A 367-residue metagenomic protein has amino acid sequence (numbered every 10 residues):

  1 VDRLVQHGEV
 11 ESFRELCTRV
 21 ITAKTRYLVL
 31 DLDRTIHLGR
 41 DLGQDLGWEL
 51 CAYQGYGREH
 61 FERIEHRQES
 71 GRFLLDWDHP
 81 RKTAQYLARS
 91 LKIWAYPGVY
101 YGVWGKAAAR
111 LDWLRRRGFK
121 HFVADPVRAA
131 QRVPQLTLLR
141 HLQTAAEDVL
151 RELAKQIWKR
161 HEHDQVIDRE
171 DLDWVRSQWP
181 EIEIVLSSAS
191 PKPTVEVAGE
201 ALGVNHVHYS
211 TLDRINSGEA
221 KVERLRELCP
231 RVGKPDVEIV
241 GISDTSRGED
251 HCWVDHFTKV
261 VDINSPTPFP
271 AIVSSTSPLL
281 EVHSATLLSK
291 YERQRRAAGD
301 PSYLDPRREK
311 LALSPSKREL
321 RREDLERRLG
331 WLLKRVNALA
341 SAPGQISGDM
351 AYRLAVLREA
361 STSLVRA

Functional and structural regions predicted by a protein language model:
V1-R3, G8-F13, C17, Q143-L357 (+1 more regions): C-terminal cap/substrate-recognition subdomain and adjoining C-terminal extension of metal-dependent phosphatase-like
D2-L212: Alpha-helical substrate-recognition element adjacent to the catalytic core
